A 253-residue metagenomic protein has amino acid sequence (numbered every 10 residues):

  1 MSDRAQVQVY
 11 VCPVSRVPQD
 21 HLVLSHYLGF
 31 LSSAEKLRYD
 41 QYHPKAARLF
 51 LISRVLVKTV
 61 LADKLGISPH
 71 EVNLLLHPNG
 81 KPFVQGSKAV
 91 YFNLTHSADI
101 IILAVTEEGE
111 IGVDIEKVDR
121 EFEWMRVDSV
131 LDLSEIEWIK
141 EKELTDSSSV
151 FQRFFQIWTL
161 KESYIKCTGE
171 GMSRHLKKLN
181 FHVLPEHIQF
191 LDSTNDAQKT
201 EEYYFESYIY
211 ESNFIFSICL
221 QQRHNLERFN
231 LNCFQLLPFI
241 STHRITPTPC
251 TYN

Functional and structural regions predicted by a protein language model:
M1-N253: Core catalytic alpha/beta fold that binds nucleotide/phospho-ligands
